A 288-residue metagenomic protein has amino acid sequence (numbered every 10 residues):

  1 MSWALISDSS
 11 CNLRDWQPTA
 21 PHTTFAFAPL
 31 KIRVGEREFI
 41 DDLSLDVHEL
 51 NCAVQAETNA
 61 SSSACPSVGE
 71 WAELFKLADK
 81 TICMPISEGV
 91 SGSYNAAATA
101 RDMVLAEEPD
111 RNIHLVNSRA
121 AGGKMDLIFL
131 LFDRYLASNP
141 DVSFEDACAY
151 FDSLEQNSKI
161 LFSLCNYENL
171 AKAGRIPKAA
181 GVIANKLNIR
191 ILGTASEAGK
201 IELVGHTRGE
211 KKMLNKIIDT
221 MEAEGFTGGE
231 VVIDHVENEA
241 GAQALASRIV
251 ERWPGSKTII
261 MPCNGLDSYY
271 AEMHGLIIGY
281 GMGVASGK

Functional and structural regions predicted by a protein language model:
M1, F75-A78, E222-T227: Flexible, charged surface loops at secondary-structure boundaries
W3, T81-C83, G229-V231: Generic beta-sheet signal
W3-C65: N-terminal glycine-rich anion-binding loop in soluble enzyme alpha/beta folds
I6-S7, P85-S87, V116-N117: Short beta-strand segments
S10-T19, T24-A26, L30-K31, E36 (+4 more regions): Mixed-charge interfacial surface used for oligomerization/domain docking and macromolecular partner engagement
R37-A106: Class I S-adenosyl-L-methionine
S62, C83, L115, V232-I233: Short catalytic-loop micro-motif centered on adjacent basic/acidic residues
E108-H114: Ligand-binding "clamshell"
